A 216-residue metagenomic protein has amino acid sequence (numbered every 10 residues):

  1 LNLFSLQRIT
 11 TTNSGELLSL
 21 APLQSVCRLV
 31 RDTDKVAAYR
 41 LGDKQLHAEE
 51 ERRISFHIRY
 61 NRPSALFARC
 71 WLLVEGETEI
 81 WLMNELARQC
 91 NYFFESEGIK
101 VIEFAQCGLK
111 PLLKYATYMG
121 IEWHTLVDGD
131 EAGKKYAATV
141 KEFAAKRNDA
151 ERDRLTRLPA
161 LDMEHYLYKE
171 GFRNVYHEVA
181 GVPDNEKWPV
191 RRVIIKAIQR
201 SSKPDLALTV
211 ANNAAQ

Functional and structural regions predicted by a protein language model:
L1-N61, W81, A138: Switch/communication elements of ASCE P-loop NTPase nucleotide-binding domains
I58-L73, E77-Q216: Acidic, Mg2+-coordinating catalytic modules of nucleic-acid enzymes
